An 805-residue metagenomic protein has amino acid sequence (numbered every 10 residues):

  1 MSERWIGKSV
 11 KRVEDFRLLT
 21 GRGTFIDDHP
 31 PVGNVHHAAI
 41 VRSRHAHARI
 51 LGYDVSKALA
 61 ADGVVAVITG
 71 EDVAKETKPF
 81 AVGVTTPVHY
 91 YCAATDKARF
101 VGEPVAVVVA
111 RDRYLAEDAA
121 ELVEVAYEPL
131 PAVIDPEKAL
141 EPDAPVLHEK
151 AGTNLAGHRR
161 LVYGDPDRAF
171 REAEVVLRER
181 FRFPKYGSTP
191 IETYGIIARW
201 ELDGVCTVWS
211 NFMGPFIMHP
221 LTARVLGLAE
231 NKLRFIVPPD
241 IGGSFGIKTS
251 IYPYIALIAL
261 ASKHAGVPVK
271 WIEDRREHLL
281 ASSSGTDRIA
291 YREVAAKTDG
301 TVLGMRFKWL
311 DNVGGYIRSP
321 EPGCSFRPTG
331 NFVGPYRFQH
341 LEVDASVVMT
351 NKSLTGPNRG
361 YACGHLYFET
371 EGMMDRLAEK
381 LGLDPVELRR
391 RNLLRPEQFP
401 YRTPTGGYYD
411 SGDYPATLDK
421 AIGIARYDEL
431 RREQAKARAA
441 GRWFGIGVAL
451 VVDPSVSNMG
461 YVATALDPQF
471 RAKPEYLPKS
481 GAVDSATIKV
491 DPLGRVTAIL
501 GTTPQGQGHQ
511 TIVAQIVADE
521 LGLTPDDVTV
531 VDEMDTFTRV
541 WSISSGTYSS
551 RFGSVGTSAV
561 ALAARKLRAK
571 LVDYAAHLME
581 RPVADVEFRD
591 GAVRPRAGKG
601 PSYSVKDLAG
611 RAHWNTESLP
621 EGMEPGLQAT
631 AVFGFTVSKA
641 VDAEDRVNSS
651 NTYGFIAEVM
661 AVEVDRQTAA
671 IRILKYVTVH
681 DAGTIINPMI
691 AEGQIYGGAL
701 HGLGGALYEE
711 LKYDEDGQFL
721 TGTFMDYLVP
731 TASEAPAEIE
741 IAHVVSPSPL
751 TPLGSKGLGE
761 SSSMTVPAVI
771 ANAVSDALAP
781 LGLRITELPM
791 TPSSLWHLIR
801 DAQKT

Functional and structural regions predicted by a protein language model:
M1-L155, V176, Y254: Flexible, low-hydrophobicity surface segments
K8, E14-R17, G83-V84, T153-I196 (+6 more regions): Glycine-rich loop/linker segments at domain edges
F16-R17, E121-L130, I134, P215 (+7 more regions): Extended active-site and interfacial segments that coordinate phosphate-rich ligands in large catalytic machineries
G70-E71, G227-R234, S262-V269, C324-S455 (+2 more regions): C-terminal catalytic domains of large/alpha subunits in multi-subunit enzymes
T77-V82, A119-L122, T189, S210 (+14 more regions): Short acidic, glycine/serine/threonine-rich loops at helix termini
R111, V267-V313, T557-E587, G591-A592: Phosphate/diphosphate-binding loops
P145-L226, R395-L493, L720-E734, E738-A742: Helix-loop-helix junctions that connect adjacent transmembrane helices in secondary transporters/permeases, recognized
R234, P239-D240, S244-G266, K270-I272 (+1 more regions): Thiamine diphosphate
